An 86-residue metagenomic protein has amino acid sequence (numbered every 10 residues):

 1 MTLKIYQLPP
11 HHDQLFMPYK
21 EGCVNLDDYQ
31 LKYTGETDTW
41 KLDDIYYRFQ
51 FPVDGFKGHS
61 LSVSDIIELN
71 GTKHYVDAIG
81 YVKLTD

Functional and structural regions predicted by a protein language model:
M1-F49: N-terminal non-globular leader segments, chiefly Sec-dependent signal peptides
K57-D86: Short, compact, well-ordered microdomains
